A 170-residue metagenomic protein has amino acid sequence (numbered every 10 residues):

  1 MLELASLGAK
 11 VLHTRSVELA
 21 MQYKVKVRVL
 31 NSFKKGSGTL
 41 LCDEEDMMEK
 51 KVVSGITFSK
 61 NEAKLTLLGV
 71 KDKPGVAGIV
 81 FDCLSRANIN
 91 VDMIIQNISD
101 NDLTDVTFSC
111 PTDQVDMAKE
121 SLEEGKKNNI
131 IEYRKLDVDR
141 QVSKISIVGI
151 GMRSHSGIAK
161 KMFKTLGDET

Functional and structural regions predicted by a protein language model:
M1-T170: C-terminal catalytic "cap/lid" subdomain
